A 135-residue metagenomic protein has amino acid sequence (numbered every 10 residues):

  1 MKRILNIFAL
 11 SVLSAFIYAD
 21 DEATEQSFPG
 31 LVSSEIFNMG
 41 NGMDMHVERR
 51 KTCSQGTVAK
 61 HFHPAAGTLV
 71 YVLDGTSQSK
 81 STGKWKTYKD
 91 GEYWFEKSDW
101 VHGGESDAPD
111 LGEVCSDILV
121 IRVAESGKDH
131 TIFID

Functional and structural regions predicted by a protein language model:
I4-S11, F16-H46, F95, L111 (+1 more regions): A short, N-terminal "cap"/entry segment at the start of jelly-roll beta-barrel domains of the cupin/DSBH fold
G40, H63-P64, Y71, T87 (+1 more regions): Extracellular/periplasmic catalytic domains that process cell-envelope and extracellular macromolecules
M43-K51, K60: Mature N-terminal segment immediately following signal peptide/propeptide cleavage in secreted/periplasmic
T52, T82-W100: Short acidic-glycine-tyrosine-enriched beta hairpin
Q55-T68: A short beta-loop-beta micro-motif enriched in histidine and acidic residues
T57-A59, Q78, W94-D110: Histidine-centered metal-chelating micro-motifs
A65-T82: Glycine- and acidic-residue-biased ligand/ion/polar-headgroup-sensing regions
D99-D129: Ligand-binding loop in jelly-roll beta-barrel domains
